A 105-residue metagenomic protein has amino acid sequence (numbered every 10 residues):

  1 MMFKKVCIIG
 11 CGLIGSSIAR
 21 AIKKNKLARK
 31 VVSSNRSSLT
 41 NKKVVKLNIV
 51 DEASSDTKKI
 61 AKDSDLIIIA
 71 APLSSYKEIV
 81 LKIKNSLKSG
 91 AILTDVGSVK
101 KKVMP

Functional and structural regions predicted by a protein language model:
M1-K62: NAD(P)+-binding Rossmann beta1-loop-alpha1 motif at the extreme N-terminus of oxidoreductases
I9-C11, I69, V96: Short glycine-rich loop/turn motifs that provide flexible caps or phosphate-binding loops at active sites
S16-S17, Y76, K102-V103: Short glycine/serine/threonine-rich phosphate/pyrophosphate-binding segments that cradle anionic phosphate groups
A19-R20, V45-K46, I79-K84, P105: Short amphipathic alpha-helical segments
R36-S37, A71, S98: Short beta->alpha hinge that forms the Motif I/post-I loop of the SAM-binding pocket
K58-T94: Rossmann-like NAD(P)-binding element
V96-P105: Rossmann-fold NAD(P)-binding glycine/threonine-rich loop
